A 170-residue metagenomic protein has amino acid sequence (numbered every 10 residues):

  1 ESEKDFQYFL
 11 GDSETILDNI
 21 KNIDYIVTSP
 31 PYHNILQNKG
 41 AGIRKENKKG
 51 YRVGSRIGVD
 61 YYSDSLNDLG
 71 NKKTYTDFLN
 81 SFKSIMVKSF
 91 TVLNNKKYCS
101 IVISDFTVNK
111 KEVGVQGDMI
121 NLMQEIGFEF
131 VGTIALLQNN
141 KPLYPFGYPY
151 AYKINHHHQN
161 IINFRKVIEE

Functional and structural regions predicted by a protein language model:
E1-E170: Class I S-adenosyl-L-methionine-dependent methyltransferase catalytic core
